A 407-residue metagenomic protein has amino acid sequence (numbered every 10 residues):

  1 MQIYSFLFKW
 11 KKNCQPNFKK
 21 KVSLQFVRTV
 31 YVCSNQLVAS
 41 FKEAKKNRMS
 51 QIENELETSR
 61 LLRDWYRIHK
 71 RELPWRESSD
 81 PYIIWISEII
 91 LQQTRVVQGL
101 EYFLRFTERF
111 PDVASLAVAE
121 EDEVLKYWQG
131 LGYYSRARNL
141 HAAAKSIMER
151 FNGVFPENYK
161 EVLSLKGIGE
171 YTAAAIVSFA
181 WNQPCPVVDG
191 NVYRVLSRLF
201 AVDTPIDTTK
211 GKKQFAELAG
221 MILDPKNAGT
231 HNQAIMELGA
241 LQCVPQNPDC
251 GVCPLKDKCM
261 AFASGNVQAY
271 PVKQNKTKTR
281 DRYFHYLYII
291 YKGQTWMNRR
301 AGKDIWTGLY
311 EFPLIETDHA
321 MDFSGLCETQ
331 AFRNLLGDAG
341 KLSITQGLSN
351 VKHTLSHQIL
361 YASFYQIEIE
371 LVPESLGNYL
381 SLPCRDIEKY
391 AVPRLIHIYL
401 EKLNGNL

Functional and structural regions predicted by a protein language model:
M1, S5-S23: Cationic, amphipathic, low-complexity segments that mediate targeting or membrane/lipid association
F8, F18, N35, H69-K70 (+11 more regions): Generic alpha-helical secondary structure signal
F8, L24, F41-A44, G132: General helical secondary-structure elements
K21-V22, S34, A39-R71, E77 (+1 more regions): Intrinsically disordered, low-complexity, charged terminal extensions of DNA damage-control enzymes
Q51-L61, W65-G251, L255-S264, Q268 (+2 more regions): Catalytic cores of DNA base-excision repair glycosylases
